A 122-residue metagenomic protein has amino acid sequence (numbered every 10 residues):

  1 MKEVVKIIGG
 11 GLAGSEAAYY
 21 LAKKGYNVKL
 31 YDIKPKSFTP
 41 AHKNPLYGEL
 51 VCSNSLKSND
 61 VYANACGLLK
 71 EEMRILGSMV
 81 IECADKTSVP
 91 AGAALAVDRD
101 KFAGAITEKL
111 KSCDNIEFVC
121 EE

Functional and structural regions predicted by a protein language model:
K2-A13: Beta1/beta-strand and adjacent pyrophosphate-binding region of the FAD-binding site in flavoprotein oxidoreductases
K2-E3, G25-N27, D114: Short coil/turn connectors at secondary-structure junctions
G10, D32-I33, E121-E122: Fold-independent oxyanion-binding glycine-rich loops and adjacent beta-strand/coil segments at enzyme active sites
Y19-E82: N-terminal FAD cofactor-binding segment of flavoenzymes
E72-E122: Feature captures the FAD/FMN-dependent oxidoreductase FAD-binding
